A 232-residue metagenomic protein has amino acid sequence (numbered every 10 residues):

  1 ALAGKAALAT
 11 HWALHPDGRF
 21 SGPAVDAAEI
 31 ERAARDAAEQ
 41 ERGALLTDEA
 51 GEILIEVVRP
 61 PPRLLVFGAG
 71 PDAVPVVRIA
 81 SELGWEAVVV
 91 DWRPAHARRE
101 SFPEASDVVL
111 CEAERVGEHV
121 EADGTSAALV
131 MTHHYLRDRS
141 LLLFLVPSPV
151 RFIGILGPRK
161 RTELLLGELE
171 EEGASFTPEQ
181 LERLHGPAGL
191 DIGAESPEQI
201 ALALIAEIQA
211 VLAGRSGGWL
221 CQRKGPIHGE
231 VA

Functional and structural regions predicted by a protein language model:
A1-V109, D123-A127, V211, R215-A232: Segments forming oxygen-rich coordination pockets for charged ligands
V77-I79, S101-F102, E121, S140-L143 (+1 more regions): Short amphipathic alpha-helical segments
W85, V150, A174: Short phosphate-binding/catalytic loops that engage adenosine nucleotides
V90, A127, T132-D138, L143-E168: ADP-ribose/adenylate-binding Rossmann-like module
H96-R99, G117-H119, R137-R139, E163: Short acidic/glycine-rich loop or secondary-structure boundary segments that cap or lie
A113-G124: Short amphipathic alpha-helix with an adjacent loop that forms part of the alpha/beta core around
I155-A232: Adenosine-phosphate binding glycine-rich loop
